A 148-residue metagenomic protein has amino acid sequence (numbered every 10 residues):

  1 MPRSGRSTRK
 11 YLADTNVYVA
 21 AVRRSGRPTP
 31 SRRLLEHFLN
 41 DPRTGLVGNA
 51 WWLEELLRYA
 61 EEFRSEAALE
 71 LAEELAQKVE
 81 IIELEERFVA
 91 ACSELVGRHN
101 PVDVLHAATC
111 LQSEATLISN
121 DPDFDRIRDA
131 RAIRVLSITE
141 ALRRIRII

Functional and structural regions predicted by a protein language model:
M1-G48, E62-E66: Short, well-structured N-terminal submotif of metal-dependent ribonuclease cores
M1-G5, G48, Q112, T116-I118 (+1 more regions): Acidic, PIN/NYN-like endoribonuclease modules and their adjacent C-terminal/linker elements
A13, V47, P101, I118-S119: Short beta-strand scaffold positions
V17, W52, H106, D123-F124: Alpha-helix capping/helix-boundary segments
A20-V22, Y59, I127, R144-I145: Residues that scaffold the ATP/ADP-binding catalytic core of kinase and kinase-like folds
L34-L95, R146: PIN-domain endoribonuclease scaffold, especially VapC-family toxins
F38, T109, I127: Hydrophobic/aromatic ligand-binding patch that stacks against planar heteroaromatic rings of cofactors or nucleotides
E80-T116, P122: Active-site neighborhoods of divalent-metal-dependent phosphate/nucleic-acid chemistry enzymes
